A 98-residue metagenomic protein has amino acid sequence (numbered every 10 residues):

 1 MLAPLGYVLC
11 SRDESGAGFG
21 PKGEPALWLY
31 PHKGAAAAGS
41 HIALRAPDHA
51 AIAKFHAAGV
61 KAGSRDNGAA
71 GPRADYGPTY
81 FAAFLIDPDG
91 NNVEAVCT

Functional and structural regions predicted by a protein language model:
M1-A26: Core segments of cupin and vicinal oxygen chelate
Y30-H32: Conserved, structured core segments of small domains
A38-I42: Short amphipathic alpha-helical segments
A43-P88: Vicinal oxygen chelate
I86-T98: Short, contiguous alpha-helical
